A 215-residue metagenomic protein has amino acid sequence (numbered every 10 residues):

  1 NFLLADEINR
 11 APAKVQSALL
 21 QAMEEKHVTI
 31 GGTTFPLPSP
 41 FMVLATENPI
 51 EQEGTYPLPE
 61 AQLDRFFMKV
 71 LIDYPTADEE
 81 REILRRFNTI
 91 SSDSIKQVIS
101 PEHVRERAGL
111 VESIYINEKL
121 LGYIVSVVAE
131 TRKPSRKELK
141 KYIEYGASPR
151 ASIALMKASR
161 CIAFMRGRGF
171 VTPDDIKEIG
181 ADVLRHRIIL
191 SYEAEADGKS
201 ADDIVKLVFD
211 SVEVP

Functional and structural regions predicted by a protein language model:
N1-F2, H186: The start of beta-strands in P-loop NTPase/AAA+ ATPase cores
F2, E7-V15, M23-Y115, R160-I162: Canonical AAA+ ATPase core
E82, G109, G122, S126 (+1 more regions): Replace "anionic and nucleotidyl ligands
I83-L84, I124, I179-L184: Short alpha-helical scaffolding segments that buttress acidic/His motifs in well-ordered protein cores
R86-V171: AAA+ P-loop NTPase domains with strong preference for DNA replication initiators and clamp-loader complexes
K133-P215: C-terminal engagement/docking regions of AAA+ P-loop ATPases
